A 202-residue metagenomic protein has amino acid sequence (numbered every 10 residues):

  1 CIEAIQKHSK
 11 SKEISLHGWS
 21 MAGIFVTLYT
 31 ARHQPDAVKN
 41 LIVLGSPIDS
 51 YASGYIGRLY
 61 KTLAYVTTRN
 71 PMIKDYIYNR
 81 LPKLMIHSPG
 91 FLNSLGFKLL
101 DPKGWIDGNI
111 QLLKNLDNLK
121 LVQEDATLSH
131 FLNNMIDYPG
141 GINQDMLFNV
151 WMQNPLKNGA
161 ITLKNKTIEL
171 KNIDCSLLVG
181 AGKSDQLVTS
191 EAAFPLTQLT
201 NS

Functional and structural regions predicted by a protein language model:
C1-Q6: Alpha/beta-hydrolase active-site loop
H8-K12, F25-G141: Alpha/beta-hydrolase-fold enzymes
L16-G18, L44, G180: Short beta-strand immediately N-terminal to the catalytic nucleophile in serine-hydrolase-like folds
H17-V26: Gly/Ala-rich beta-loop-alpha elbow adjacent to hydrolase catalytic centers
L147, A193, T197-S202: Catalytic histidine neighborhood in serine/cysteine hydrolases with alpha/beta-hydrolase-type architecture
V150-E169: Active-site nucleophile elbow and catalytic-triad environment of alpha/beta-hydrolase enzymes
I173, V179-A181, D185: Short beta-strand/loop motif that positions the catalytic acidic residue of the alpha/beta-hydrolase fold
Q186-A192: Conserved alpha/beta-hydrolase "acid-adjacent" motif
